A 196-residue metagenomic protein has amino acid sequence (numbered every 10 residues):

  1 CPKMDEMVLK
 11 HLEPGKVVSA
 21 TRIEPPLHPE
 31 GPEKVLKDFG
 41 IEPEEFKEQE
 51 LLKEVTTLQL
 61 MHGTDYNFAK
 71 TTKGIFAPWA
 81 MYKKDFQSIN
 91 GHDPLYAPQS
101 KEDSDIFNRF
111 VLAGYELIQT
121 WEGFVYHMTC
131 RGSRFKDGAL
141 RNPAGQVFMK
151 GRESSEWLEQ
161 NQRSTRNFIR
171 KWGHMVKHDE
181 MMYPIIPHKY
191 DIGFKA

Functional and structural regions predicted by a protein language model:
C1, T21, D93: Active-site acidic Asp-centered loop
C1-H11: Acidic donor-binding/catalytic loop of UDP-sugar-dependent glycosyltransferases, especially processive GT2
K3, K84, D105: Active-site phosphate/pyrophosphate-handling residues
K16-T71, A77-A80, E116-L117, F135-A196: C-terminal, non-catalytic tails of nucleotide-sugar-dependent glycosyltransferases
K73, Q87-Y126: Donor nucleotide-sugar recognition loop
H127-G132: The conserved 3'-phosphoadenosine-5'-phosphosulfate
